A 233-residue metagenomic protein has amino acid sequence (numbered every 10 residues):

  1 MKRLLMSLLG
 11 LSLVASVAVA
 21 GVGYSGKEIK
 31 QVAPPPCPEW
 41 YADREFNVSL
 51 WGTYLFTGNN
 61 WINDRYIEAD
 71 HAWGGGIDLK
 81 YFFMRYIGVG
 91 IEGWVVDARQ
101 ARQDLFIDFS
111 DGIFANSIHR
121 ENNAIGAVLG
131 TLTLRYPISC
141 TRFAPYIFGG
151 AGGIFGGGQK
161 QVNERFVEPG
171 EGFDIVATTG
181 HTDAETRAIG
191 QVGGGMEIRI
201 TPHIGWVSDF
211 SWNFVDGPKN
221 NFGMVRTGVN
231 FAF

Functional and structural regions predicted by a protein language model:
M1-A42: Cleavable N-terminal export/targeting peptides
Q31-C37, N47-F56, D78-V167, V225-F233: Gram-negative (and chloroplast) outer-membrane scaffold detector with strong preference for beta-barrel transmembrane
W40, T53-D78, E185: Surface-exposed strand-loop-strand hairpins of Gram-negative outer-membrane beta-barrel proteins
R44, A69-G75, N122-V128, F143 (+2 more regions): Residues that define the transmembrane beta-barrel architecture of outer-membrane proteins
L50-F56, I62, W206-V215: Transmembrane beta-strand segments that form the barrel wall of outer-membrane beta-barrel proteins
N60-Y66, I113-E121, V176-T182, W212-D216: Extracellular loop and loop/strand-boundary signature of outer-membrane beta-barrel proteins
F166-D174: Surface-exposed loop/turn segments flanking beta-strands in extracellular/periplasmic regions
V192-S208: Surface-exposed extracellular loop regions of Gram-negative outer-membrane beta-barrel proteins
